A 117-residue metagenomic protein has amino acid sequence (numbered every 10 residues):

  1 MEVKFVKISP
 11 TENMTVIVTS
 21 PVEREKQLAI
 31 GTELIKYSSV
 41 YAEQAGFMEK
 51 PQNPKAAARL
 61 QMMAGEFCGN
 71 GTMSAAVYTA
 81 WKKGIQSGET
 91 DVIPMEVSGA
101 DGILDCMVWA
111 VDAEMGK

Functional and structural regions predicted by a protein language model:
M1-G116: A glycine-rich beta-to-alpha transition motif near the start of alpha/beta enzyme domains, typified by
